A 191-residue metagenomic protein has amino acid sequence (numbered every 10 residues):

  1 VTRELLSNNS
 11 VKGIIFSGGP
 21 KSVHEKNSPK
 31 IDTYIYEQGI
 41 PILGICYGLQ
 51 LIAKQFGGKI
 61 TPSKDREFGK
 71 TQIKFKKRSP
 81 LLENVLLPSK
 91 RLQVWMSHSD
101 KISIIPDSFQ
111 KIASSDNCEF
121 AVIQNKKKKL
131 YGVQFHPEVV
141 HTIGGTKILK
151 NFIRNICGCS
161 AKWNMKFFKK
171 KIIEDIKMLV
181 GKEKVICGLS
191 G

Functional and structural regions predicted by a protein language model:
V1-S7: A short, well-structured beta->alpha microelement
S7-V85, R91-Q93, S99, T146-L149 (+1 more regions): Cysteine-nucleophile active-site neighborhood
I40, K128-K129: Short glycine-/polar-rich loops that comprise or flank the Walker A/P-loop and associated switch/sensor motifs
Y47-L51, I173-G191: A phosphate-binding catalytic loop at a beta-strand-loop-alpha-helix junction that coordinates phosphoryl groups
K70-Q72, F120-V122, G132: Conserved hydrophobic/aromatic beta-strand scaffold that supports enzyme active sites
R78-K128: Catalytic beta-strand/loop cores that center a nucleophilic Ser/Cys/Thr and support acyl-enzyme chemistry
K129, V133-K182: Acyltransferase
